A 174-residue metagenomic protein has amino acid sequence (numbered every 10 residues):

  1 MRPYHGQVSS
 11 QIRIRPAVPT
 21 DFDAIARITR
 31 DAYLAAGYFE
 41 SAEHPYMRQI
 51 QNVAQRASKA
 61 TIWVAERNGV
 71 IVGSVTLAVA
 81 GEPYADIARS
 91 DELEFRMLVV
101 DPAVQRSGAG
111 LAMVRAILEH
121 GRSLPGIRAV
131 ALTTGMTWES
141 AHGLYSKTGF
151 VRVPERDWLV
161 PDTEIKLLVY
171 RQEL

Functional and structural regions predicted by a protein language model:
R13-R27: A short beta-loop-alpha structural element at the N-terminal edge of CoA-dependent acyl/N-acetyltransferase catalytic
A26-Q55: Conserved GNAT-fold acetyl-CoA-binding loop/helix
D31, W63, D91-L93, G126-A131 (+1 more regions): C-terminal "cap" of GNAT-fold acetyltransferases
V53-V64, E94: A short helix-loop-beta-strand connector motif used in the catalytic cores of GNAT acetyltransferases and, in some
V64, V70-G81, E94, V99: Conserved beta-strand in the GNAT
A65, F95-V99, R106-V114: Glycine-rich acyl-CoA binding loop
D86-P102, T133: Conserved acetyl-CoA binding element of GNAT-fold acetyltransferases
A112-A129: Conserved acyl-CoA
